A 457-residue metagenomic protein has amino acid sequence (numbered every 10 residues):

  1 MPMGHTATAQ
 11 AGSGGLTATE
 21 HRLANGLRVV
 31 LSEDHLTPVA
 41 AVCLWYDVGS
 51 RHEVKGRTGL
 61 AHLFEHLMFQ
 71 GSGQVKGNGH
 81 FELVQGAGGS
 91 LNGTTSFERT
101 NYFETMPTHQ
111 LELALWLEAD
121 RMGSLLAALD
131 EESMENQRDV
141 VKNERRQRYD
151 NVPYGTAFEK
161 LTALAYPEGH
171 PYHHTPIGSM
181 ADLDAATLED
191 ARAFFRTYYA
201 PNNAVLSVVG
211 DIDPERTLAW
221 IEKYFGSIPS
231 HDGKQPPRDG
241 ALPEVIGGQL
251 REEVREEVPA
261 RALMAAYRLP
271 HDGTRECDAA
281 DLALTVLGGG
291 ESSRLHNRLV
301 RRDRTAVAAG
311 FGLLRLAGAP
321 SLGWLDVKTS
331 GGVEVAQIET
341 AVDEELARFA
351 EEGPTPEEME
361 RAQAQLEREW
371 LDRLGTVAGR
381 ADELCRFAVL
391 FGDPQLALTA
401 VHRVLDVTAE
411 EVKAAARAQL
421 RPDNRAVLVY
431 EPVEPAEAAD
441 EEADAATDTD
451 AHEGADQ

Functional and structural regions predicted by a protein language model:
M1-S50, Q74-E112, E132, R148-N203 (+9 more regions): Non-catalytic beta-strand/loop surface segments
G49-T58: Short pre-active-site segment immediately N-terminal to the catalytic Zn-binding motif
G59-S72: Active-site SXXK
Q70-V75, G123-E132, T355: Short, polar/flexible loop-turn hinges at active-site or ligand-entry regions and domain interfaces
W116-R121, A219-F225, I338-E344: Short amphipathic alpha-helices in soluble, non-transmembrane regions that often serve as interface/regulatory elements
R216-K234, A350: Glycine-centered hinge/linker elements that transmit conformational signals in sensory and ligand-binding systems
